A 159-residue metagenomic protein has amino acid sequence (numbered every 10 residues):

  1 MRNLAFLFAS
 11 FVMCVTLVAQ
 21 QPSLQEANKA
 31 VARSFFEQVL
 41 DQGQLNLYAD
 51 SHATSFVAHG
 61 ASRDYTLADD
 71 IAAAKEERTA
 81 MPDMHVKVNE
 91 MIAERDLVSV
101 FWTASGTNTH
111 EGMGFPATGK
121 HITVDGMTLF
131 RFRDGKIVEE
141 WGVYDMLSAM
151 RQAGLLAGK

Functional and structural regions predicted by a protein language model:
A5-T16: Bacterial N-terminal signal peptides
V15-D50, T54-S55, L156-K159: Short, low-complexity N-terminal intrinsically disordered segments enriched in polar/charged residues
Q20, F115-A117, M150-L155: A short acidic/glycine-rich loop-to-helix N-cap element
L45-V98, T103: A solvent-exposed, acidic/Ser-Thr-rich amphipathic alpha-helical stretch
R63-Y65, A104-T107, Y144-S148: Solvent-exposed loop/turn segments at secondary-structure junctions within structured extracellular/periplasmic domains
G106-D134: Exposed beta-sheet edge and beta->alpha loop/turn motif
E139-K159: Low-complexity, intrinsically disordered terminal/linker segments enriched in charged and Gly/Pro repeats
